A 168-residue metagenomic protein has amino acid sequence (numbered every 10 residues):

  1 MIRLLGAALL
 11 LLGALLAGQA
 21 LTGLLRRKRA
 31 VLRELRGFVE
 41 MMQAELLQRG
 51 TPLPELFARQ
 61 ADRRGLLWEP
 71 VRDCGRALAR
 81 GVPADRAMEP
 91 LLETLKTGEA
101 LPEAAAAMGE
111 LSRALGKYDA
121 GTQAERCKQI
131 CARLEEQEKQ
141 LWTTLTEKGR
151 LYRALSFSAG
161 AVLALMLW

Functional and structural regions predicted by a protein language model:
I2-A79: Juxtamembrane/interface alpha-helical elements of multi-pass membrane proteins
L5-A17, K139-W168: Bilayer-spanning, highly hydrophobic alpha-helical transmembrane segments
R27, R33, R113-S158: Membrane-interface, cytosolic juxtamembrane amphipathic helix immediately N-terminal to a transmembrane helix, enriched
F38, M42, L67, C74 (+5 more regions): Amphipathic alpha-helices that form helix-helix packing interfaces
P52, P83-R86, E103, T122: Alpha-helix N-cap and coil->helix boundary residues
P70-T94: Hydrophobic alpha-helical transmembrane segments and immediately flanking/interface helices in integral membrane
L91-G121: Short, non-transmembrane cytosolic segments of multipass membrane proteins
